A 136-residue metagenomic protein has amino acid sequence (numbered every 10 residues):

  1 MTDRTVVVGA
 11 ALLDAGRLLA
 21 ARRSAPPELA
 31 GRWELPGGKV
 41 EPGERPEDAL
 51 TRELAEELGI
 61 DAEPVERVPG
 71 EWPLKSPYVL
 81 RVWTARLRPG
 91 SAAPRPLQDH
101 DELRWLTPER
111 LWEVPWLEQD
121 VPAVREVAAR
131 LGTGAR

Functional and structural regions predicted by a protein language model:
M1-L19, K39: Conserved N-terminal beta-strand and adjoining loop/helix that marks the start of the Nudix/MutT-like hydrolase domain
V6-V8, G16, Y78-R81, D101: Change "...and in nucleic-acid phosphodiester-cleaving endonucleases..." to "...and in nucleic-acid processing enzymes
R17-E56: Conserved Nudix-box catalytic region and its N-terminal flanking loop in Nudix hydrolases and closely related
A55, D61, R130-G132: HhH-family (HhH-GPD) DNA N-glycosylase catalytic core used in base-excision repair
D61-A62, G70-P94, E102-P108, D120 (+1 more regions): Active-site-adjacent beta-strand/loop module that shapes the phosphate/pyrophosphate-binding cleft
L111-W112, V124: A generic structural signal for short hydrophobic patches within well-formed alpha-helices
Q119-R136: Charged phosphate-binding loop/patch that engages nucleotide di/tri-phosphates or the phosphate backbone of nucleic
